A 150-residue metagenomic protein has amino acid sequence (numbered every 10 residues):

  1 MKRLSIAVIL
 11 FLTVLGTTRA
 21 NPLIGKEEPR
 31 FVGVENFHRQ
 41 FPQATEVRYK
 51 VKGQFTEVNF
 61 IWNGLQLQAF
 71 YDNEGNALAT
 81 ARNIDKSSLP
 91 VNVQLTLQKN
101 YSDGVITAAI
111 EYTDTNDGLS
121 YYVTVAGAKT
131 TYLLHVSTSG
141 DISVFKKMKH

Functional and structural regions predicted by a protein language model:
M1-E27, F37: Bacterial Sec-dependent N-terminal signal peptides
N21-H150: Interaction-mediating elements
